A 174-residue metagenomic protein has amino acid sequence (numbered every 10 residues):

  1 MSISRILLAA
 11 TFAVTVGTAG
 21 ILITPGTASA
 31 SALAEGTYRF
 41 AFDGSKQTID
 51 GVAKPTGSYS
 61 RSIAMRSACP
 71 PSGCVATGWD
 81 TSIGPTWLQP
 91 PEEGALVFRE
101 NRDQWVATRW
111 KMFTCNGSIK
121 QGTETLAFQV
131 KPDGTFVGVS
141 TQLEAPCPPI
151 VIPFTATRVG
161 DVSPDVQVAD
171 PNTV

Functional and structural regions predicted by a protein language model:
S2-A10, T18-R39: C-terminal region of N-terminal signal peptides and the immediate post-cleavage residues of exported proteins
S31-K54, G78-I83, F136-G138, V166 (+1 more regions): Tryptophan-anchored aromatic micro-motifs
S31-T37, R66-G73, V97-Q104, F128-F136 (+1 more regions): A short, structured loop/turn motif at beta-sheet edges
S45-K54, T114-I119, L143-V151: Flexible, membrane-facing loop/turn or short amphipathic-helix motifs that contact lipid bilayers or gate lipid-binding
T56-E124: Predominantly extracellular/secreted and cell-surface proteins with exposed, flexible low-complexity segments
G122-E144, P153: Internal, hydrophobic beta-strand segments that form the core of beta-sheet-rich folds
S140-V174: Edge beta-strand at a domain terminus
